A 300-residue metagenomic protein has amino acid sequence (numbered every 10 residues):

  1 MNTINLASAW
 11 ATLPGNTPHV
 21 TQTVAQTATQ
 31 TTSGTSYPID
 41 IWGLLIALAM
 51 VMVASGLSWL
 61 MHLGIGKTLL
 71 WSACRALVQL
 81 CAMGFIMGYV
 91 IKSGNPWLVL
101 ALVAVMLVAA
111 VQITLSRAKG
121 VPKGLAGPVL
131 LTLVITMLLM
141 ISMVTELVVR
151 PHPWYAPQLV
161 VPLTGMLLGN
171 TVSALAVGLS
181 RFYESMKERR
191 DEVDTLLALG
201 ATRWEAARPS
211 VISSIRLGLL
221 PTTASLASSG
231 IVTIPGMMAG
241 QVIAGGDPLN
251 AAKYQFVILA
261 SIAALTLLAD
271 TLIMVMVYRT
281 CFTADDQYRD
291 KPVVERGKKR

Functional and structural regions predicted by a protein language model:
M1-P38: Short, strongly hydrophobic alpha-helical membrane anchors
Y37-M50, S93-V108: Structural signature of hydrophobic alpha-helical transmembrane segments
I39-A47, L98, G120-G178: Loop-to-helix entry region at the N-terminal start of transmembrane alpha-helices in multi-pass membrane transporters
S55-K67, A110-V121: C-terminal ends of transmembrane helices
G64-V103: Loop-to-helix transition at the N-terminal end of transmembrane alpha-helices
L168-V193, L272: Membrane-embedded alpha-helices of multi-pass transport/permease systems
R181-G218: Short cytoplasmic-facing helical segments at TM-TM junctions of multi-pass membrane proteins
P209-R300: Transmembrane alpha-helix interface motif
